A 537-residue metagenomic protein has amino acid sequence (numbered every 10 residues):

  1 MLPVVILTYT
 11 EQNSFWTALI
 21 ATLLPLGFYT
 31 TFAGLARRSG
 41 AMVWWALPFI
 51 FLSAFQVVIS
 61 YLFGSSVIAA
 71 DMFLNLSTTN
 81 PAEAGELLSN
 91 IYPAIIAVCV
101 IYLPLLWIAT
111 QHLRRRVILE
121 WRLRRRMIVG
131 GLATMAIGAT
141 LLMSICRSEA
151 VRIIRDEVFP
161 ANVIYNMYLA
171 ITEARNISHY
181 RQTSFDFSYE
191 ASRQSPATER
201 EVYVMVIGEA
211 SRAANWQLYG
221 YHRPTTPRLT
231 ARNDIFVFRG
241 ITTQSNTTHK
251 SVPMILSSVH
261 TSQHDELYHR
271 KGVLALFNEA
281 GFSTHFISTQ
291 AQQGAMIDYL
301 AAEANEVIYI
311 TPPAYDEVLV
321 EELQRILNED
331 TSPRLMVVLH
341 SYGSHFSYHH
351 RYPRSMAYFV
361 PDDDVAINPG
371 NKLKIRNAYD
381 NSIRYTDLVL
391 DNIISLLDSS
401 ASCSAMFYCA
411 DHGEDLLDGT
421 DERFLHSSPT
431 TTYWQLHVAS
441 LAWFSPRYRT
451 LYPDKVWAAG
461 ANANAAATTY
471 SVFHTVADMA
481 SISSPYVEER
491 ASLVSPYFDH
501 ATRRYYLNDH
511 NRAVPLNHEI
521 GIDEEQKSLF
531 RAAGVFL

Functional and structural regions predicted by a protein language model:
M1-F159: Transmembrane and membrane-interface helices of multi-pass, inner-membrane envelope-modifying transferases
W16, I153-R155, T261-Q263, K372-D387 (+4 more regions): Active-site rim elements
Y29-T30, E321, D363-M406, A442: A long, amphipathic alpha-helix that forms part of the scaffold/cap immediately adjacent to metal-dependent active
A33-G34, T183-S195, D387-D398: Short, motif-level signal for alpha-helix interfacial/capping segments enriched in acidic residues and aromatics/proline
G34-V43, L106, T110, R115 (+5 more regions): Membrane-interface soluble catalytic domains
G138-M205, A210-A366, H437, T469 (+1 more regions): Active-site-proximal alpha/beta segments of enzymes that process anionic O-linked groups
V204-M205, S382-L425, F473-A480: Metal-dependent active-site segment of extracytoplasmic phospho-/sulfohydrolases and closely related
R223-P224, S402-C403, C409-P453, E489: Histidine-centered active-site microenvironments of extracellular/periplasmic hydrolases and transferases
